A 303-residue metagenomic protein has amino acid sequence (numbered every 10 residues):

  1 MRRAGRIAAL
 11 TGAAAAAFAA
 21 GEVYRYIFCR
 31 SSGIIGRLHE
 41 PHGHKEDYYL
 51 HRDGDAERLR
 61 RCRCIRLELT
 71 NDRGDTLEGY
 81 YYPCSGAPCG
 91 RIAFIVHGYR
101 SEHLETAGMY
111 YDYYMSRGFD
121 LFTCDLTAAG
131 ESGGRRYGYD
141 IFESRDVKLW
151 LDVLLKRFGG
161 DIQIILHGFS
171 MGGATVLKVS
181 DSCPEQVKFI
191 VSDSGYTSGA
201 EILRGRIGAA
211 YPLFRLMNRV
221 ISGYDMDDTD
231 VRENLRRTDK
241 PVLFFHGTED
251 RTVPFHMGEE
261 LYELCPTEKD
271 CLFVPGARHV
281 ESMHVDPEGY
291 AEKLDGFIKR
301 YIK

Functional and structural regions predicted by a protein language model:
M1-R30, M115-S116, L155-K156, E259 (+1 more regions): Short amphipathic, positively biased membrane-proximal segments that drive organelle/inner-membrane targeting
A8-T70: An N-terminal hydrophobic leader/cap segment in hydrolases
Y99-Y113: The serine-hydrolase catalytic nucleophile loop
H103, A129-G160: Catalytic nucleophile-loop/oxyanion-hole region of alpha/beta-hydrolase and closely related hydrolase-like folds
Y114-G133: Conserved alpha/beta-hydrolase
K178-D225, N234: Hydrolase active-site cap/lid region
T238-D239, F244-H246, D250: Short beta-strand/loop motif that positions the catalytic acidic residue of the alpha/beta-hydrolase fold
A277-A291: Catalytic histidine-centered segment of alpha/beta-hydrolase-like enzymes
